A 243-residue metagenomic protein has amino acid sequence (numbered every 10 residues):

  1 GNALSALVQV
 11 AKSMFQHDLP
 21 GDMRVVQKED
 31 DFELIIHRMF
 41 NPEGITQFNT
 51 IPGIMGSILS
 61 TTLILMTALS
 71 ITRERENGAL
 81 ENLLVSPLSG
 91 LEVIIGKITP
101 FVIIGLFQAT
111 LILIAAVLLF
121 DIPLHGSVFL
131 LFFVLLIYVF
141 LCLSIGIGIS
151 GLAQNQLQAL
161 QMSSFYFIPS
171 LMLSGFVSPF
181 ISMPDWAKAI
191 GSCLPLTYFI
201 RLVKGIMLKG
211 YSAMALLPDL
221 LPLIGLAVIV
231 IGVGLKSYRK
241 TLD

Functional and structural regions predicted by a protein language model:
G1-L63: Transport-system extracytoplasmic interface segments
H37-L118: Hydrophobic alpha-helical transmembrane segments of multi-pass membrane transport proteins
F40-G44, P123, G175-I229, S237: Membrane-interfacial helix-loop-helix junctions in multi-pass membrane proteins
I58-T61, V102, L136-F140, F165-F180 (+1 more regions): Hydrophobic transmembrane alpha-helices
A68, T72-R73, S86, A116-H125 (+4 more regions): Short helix-capping/hinge motifs at transmembrane helix termini and TM-loop junctions
S70, A79, L113-I114, L118 (+4 more regions): A residue-level signal for alpha-helical anchor/packing sites in multi-pass solute transporters
G90-S164, I168, M214-L220, I231-G232: Alpha-helical transmembrane segments and their short interhelical loops
K236-D243: Short cytosolic juxtamembrane segments of multi-pass membrane proteins
